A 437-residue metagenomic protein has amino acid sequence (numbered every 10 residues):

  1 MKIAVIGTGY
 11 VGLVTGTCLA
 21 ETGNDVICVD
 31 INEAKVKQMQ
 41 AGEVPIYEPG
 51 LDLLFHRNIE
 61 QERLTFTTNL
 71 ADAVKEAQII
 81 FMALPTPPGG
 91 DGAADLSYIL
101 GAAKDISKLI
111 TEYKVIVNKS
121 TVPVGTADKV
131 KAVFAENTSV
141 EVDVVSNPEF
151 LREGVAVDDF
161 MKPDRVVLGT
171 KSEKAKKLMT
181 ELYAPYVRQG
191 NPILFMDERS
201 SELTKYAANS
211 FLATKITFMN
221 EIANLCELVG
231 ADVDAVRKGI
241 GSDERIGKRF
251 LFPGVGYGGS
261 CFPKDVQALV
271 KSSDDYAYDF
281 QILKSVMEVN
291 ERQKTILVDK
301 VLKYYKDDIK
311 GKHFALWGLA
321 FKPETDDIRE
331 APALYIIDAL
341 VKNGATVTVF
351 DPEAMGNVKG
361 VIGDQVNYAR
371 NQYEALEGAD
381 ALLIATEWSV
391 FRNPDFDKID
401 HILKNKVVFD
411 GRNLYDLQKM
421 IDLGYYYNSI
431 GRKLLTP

Functional and structural regions predicted by a protein language model:
M1-P437: Structural/interface elements that position substrates and couple domains in central-metabolism enzymes
